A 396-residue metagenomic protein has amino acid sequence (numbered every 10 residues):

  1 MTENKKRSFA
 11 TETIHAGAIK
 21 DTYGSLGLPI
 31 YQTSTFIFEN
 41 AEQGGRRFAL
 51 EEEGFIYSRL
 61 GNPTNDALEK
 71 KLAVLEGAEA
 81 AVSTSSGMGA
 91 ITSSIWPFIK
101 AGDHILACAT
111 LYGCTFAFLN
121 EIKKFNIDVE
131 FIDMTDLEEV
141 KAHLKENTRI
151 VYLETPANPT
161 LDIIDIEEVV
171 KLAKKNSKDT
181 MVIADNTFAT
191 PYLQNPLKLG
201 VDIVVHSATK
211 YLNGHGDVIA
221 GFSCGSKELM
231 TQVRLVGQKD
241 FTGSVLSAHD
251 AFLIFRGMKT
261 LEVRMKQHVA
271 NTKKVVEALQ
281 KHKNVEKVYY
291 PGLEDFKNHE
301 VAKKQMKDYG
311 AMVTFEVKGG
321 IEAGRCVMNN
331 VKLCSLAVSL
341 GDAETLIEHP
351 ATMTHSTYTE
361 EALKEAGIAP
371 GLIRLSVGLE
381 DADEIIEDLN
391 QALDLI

Functional and structural regions predicted by a protein language model:
T2-K5, A10-T22, A80-N284, Y289 (+1 more regions): Conserved PLP-enzyme active-site core in the AAT-like
T2-N62, K70: N-terminal "arm"/small-domain region of PLP-dependent enzymes with the aminotransferase-like
E12-Y31, E322-A362: C-terminal core of ALDH-fold dehydrogenases
N40-G89, C114-E121: Conserved N-terminal alpha-helix of the aminotransferase class I/II PLP-enzyme fold
R149, K175-N176, R264, T345-I396: PLP-dependent enzyme catalytic core of the Aspartate aminotransferase-like
F241-T242, N330-S339, A392-I396: A common structural junction motif
L253-V263, A311-K318, R374-G378: Short, well-ordered beta-strand elements within core beta-sheets of diverse protein domains
K273-D342, Y358-K364: Conserved small-domain helix->loop->beta segment predominantly found in fold-type I
